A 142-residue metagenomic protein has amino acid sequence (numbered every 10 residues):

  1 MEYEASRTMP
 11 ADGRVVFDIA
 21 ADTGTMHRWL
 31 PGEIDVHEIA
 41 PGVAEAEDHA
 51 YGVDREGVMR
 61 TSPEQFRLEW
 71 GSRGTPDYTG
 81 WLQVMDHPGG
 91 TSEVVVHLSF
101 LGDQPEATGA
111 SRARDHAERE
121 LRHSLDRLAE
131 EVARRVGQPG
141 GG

Functional and structural regions predicted by a protein language model:
M1-A40: Hydrophobic ligand-binding cavity/cleft-lining segments
E4, V43, G109-R112: Conserved short-loop catalytic and cofactor-binding motifs
E4-T8, D54-V58, T79-W81, V95: Well-ordered beta-strand positions in beta-sheet-rich domains
G13-R14, T61-Q65, V84-E93: A short, structured loop/turn motif at beta-sheet edges
T25-T79, G89, H123, R127-G140: Glycine-rich portal/gate segments that line the openings of hydrophobic small-molecule binding cavities
S72-H123, E130, G137-G142: Beta-strand/loop substructures that line and gate deep hydrophobic ligand-binding cavities in soluble
